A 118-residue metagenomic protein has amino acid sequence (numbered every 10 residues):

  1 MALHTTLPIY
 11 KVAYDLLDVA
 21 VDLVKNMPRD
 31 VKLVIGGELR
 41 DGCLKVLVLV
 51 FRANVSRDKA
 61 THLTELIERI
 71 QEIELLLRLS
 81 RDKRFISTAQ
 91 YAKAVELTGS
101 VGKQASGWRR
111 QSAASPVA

Functional and structural regions predicted by a protein language model:
M1-A118: Amphipathic alpha-helical assembly/interaction segments
